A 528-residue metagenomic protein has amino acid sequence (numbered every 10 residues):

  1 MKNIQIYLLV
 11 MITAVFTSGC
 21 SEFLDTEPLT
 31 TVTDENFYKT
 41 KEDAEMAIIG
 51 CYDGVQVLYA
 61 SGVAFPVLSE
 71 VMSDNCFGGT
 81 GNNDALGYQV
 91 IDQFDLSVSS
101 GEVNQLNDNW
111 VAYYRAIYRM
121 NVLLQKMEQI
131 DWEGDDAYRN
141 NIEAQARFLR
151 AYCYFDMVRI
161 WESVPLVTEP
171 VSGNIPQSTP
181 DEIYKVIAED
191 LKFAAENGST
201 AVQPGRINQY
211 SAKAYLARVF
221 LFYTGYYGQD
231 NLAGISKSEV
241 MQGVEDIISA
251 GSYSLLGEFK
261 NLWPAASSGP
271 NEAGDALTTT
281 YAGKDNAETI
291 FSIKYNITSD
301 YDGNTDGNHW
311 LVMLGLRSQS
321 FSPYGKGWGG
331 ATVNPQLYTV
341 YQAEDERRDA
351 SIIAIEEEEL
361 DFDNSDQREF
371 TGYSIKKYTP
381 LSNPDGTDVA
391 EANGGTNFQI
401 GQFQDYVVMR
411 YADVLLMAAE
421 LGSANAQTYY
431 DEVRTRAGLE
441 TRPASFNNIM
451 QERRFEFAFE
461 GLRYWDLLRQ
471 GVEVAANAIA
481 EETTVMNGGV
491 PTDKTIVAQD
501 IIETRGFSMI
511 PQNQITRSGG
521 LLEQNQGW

Functional and structural regions predicted by a protein language model:
F16-G19: C-terminal motif of bacterial Sec signal peptides marking the signal peptidase cleavage site
S21-L86, K192-F193, R206-D366: An aromatic- and glycine-enriched ligand-binding surface/loop that stacks and positions planar moieties
T40-I49, D53-Y59, N83-W161, G173-K185 (+6 more regions): Conserved, well-structured interaction surfaces
C76, Y113-Y114, V186, F222 (+3 more regions): Long, intrinsically disordered, low-complexity segments
V90-S97, Q336-R410: Flexible, polar/acidic helix-loop-strand segments at domain edges
V158-I160, P165, V202, V219-N231 (+1 more regions): Short coil/turn linking the two alpha-helices of tandem helical-hairpin repeats
